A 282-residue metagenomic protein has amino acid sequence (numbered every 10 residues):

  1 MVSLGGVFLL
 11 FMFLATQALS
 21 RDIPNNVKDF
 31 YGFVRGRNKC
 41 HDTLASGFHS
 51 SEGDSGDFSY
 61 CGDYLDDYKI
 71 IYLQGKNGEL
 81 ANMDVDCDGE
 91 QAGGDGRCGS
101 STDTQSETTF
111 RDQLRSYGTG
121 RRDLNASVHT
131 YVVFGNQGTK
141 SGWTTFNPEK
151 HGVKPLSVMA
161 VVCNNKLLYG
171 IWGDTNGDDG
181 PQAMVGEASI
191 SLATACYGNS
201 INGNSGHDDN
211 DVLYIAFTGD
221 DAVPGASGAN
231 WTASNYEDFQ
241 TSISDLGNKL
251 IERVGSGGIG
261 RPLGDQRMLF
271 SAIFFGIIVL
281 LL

Functional and structural regions predicted by a protein language model:
V2-L10, R267-A272: Sec-dependent signal peptide recognition, specifically the positively charged N-region followed immediately by
M12-D22, G257, I278-L282: N-terminal signal peptide
L19-K166, G170, N176-D179, G198-S200 (+1 more regions): Cell wall/extracellular polymer interaction/catalysis modules
D178-L192: Short, solvent-exposed secondary-structure boundary/capping segments
L192-H207: Aromatic- and Lys/Arg-enriched surface recognition patch
D208-F217: Periplasmic OmpA/Pal-like peptidoglycan-binding modules at the C-termini of bacterial envelope proteins
V254-F270: C-terminal GPI-anchoring signal of eukaryotic secretory precursors
R261-L263, A272-L282: C-terminal cell-surface anchoring/sorting signal
